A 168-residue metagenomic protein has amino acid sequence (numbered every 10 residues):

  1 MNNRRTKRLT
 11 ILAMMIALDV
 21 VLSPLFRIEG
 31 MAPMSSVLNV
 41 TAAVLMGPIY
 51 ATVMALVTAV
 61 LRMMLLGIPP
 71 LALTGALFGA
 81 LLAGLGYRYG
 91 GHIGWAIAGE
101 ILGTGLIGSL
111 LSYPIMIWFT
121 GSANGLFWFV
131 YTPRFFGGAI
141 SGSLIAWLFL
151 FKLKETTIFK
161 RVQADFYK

Functional and structural regions predicted by a protein language model:
M1-K168: Loop-helix junctions at membrane interfaces
